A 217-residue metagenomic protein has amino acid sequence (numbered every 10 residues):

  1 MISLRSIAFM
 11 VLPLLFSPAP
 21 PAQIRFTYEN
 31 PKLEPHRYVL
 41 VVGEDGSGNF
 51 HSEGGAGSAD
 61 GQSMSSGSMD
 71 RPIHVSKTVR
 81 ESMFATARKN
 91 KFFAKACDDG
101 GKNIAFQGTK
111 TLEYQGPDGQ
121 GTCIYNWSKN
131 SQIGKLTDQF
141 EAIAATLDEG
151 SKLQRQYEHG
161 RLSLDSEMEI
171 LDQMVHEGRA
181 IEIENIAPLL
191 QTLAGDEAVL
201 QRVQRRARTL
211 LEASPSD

Functional and structural regions predicted by a protein language model:
M1-A8: Bacterial N-terminal signal peptides that target proteins for export
A8-L15: Bacterial N-terminal signal peptides
A19-K32, A96-D217: Short, well-ordered, aromatic-rich surface patches in folded extracellular/luminal domains
N30-A56: N-terminal targeting signals for Sec/Tat export/insertion, comprising classic cleavable signal peptides
P35, S65-D70, K91-D98: N-terminal post-signal-peptidase region of extra-cytosolic proteins
F50-R71, I170-D172, P188-L189: Acidic/histidine-rich, surface-exposed loop or edge segments in extracytoplasmic proteins
H74-S82, Y114-Q120: A short, structured loop/turn motif at beta-sheet edges
K77-G101: Charged, amphipathic alpha-helical segments
